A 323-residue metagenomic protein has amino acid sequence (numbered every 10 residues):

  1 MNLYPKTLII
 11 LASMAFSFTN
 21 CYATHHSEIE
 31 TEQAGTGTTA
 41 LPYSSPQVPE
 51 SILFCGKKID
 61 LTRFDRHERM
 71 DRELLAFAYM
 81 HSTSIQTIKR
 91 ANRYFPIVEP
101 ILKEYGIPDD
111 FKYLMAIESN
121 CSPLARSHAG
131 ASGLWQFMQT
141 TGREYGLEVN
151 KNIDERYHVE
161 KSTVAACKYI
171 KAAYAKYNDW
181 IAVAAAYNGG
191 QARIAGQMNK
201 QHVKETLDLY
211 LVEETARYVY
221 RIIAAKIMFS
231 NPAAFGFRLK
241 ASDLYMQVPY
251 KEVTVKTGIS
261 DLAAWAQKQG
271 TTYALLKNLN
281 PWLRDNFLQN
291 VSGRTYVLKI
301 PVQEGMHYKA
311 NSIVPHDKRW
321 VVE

Functional and structural regions predicted by a protein language model:
L3-G106: An acidic, Gly/Ser/Thr/Pro-rich helix-cap/linker signature
F77-I88, V98-I101, C121-H128, S132 (+5 more regions): Second-shell loop/turn segments in exported
I107-L124, V183-G190, L276-L279: Short, functionally critical alpha-helical segments immediately adjacent to catalytic or ligand/cofactor-binding
A129-N150, T163-A165, I170, I194-Q197: Substrate-binding/active-site groove segments that recognize and process beta-1,4-linked N-acetyl-hexosamine
I170-Q197: Catalytic and binding regions of secreted/periplasmic enzymes and modules that target cell-wall glycans
K240-G270, V322-E323: Primarily a LysM-type cell-wall glycan-binding module
D261-N290: LysM (lysin motif) carbohydrate-binding repeats in extracellular/periplasmic proteins that recognize
L279-D317: Extracellular LysM carbohydrate-binding repeats and other cell-envelope/extracellular binding modules
